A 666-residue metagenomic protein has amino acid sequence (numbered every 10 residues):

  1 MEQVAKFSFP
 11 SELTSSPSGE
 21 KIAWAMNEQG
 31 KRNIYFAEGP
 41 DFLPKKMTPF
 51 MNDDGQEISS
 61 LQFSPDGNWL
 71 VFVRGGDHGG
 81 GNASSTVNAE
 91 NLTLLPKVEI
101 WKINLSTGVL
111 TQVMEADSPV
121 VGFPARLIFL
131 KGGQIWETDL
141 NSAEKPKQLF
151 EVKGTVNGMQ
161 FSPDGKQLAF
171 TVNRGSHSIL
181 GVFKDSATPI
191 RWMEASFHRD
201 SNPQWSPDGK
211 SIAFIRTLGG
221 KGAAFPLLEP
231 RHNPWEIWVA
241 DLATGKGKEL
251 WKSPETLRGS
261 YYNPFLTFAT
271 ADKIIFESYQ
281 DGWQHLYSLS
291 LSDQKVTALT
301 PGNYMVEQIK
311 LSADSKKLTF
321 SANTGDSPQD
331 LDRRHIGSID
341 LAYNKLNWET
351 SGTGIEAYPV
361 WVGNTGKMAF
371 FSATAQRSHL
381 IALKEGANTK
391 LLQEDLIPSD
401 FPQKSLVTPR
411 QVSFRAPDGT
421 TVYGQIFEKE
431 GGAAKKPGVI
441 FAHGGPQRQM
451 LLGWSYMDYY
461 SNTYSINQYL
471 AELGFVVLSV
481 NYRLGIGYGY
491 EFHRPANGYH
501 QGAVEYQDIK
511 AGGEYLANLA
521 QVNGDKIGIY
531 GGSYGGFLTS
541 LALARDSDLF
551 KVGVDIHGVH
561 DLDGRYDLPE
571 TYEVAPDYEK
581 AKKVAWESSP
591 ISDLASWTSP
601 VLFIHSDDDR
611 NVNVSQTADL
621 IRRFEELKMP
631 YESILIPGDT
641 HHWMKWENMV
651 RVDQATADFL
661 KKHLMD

Functional and structural regions predicted by a protein language model:
E2-R32: Beta-strand-rich domains and repeat architectures in extracellular enzymes and scaffolds, especially beta-propellers
P17-S18, P65-D66, G122-F123, P163-D164 (+4 more regions): Residue-level detector of Asp-centered blade-edge/turn motifs that repeat once per structural unit in beta-propeller
I22, G67-L70, L127, L168 (+4 more regions): Hydrophobic beta-strand positions that form the internal "hydrophobic ladder" of WD40/Gbeta-like beta-propeller blades
A25-Y35, M51-E57, V73-W101, L110-V120 (+13 more regions): A flexible loop/linker signature enriched in serine peptidases of the S9 family
E38-F42, N104-G108, L140-A143, K184-T188 (+4 more regions): Short loop/turn segments that connect beta-strands within beta-propeller blades
P49-D53, K248-P264, D395-P409: Surface-exposed loop and turn segments in beta-propeller and other repeat-based domains that flank or scaffold
W348, A357-D666: Serine-hydrolase catalytic core recognition
